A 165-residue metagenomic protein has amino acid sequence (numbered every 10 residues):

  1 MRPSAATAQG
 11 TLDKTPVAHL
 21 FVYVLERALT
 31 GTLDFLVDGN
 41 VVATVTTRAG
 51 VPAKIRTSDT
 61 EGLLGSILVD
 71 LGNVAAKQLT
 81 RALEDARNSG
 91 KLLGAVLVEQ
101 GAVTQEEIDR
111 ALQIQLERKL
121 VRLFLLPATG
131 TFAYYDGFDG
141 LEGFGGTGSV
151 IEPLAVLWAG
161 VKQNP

Functional and structural regions predicted by a protein language model:
M1-P165: Acidic, Ser/Thr/Pro-enriched low-complexity segments and adjacent helix/loop capping patches that create flexible
